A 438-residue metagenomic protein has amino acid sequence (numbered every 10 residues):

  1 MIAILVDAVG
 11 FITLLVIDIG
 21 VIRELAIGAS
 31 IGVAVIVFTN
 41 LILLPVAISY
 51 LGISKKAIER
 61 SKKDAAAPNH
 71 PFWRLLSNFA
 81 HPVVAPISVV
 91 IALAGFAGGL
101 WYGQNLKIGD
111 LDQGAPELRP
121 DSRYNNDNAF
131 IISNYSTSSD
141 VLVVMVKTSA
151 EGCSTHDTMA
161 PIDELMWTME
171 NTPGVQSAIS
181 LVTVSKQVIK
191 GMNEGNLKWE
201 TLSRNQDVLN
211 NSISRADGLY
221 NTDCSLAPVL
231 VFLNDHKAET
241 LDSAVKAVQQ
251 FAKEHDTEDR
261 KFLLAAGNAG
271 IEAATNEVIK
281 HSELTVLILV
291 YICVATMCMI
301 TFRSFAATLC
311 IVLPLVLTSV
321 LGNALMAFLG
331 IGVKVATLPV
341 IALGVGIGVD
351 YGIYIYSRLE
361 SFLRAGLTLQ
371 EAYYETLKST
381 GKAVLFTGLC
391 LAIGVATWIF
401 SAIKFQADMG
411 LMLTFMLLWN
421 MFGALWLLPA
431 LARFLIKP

Functional and structural regions predicted by a protein language model:
M1, I22-A26, W73-V84, N128 (+9 more regions): Alpha-helical membrane-interface segments at transmembrane helix boundaries
M1-L5, F362-F386: Helix-loop junctions and hydrophobic alpha-helical segments within the transmembrane domains of large membrane
I2-L43, I48-S49, A295-M299, L321-G332 (+1 more regions): Hydrophobic, glycine/alanine-rich multi-pass transmembrane helices and their short helix-loop junctions in large
V46, E59-D112, N126-A129: Signature of alpha-helical transmembrane segments and their immediate interfacial
S77-A80, V84, Q104-G152, L202-Y220 (+1 more regions): Solvent-exposed, non-transmembrane loop/terminal regulatory segments of multi-pass membrane proteins
A160, Q206-V294: Extracytoplasmic
V175-L209: Alpha-helical transmembrane helix bundles of large polytopic membrane transport and channel proteins
A307-Y356, A396, G423-L427: Hydrophobic transmembrane alpha-helices and their membrane-interface caps in long multi-pass transport proteins
